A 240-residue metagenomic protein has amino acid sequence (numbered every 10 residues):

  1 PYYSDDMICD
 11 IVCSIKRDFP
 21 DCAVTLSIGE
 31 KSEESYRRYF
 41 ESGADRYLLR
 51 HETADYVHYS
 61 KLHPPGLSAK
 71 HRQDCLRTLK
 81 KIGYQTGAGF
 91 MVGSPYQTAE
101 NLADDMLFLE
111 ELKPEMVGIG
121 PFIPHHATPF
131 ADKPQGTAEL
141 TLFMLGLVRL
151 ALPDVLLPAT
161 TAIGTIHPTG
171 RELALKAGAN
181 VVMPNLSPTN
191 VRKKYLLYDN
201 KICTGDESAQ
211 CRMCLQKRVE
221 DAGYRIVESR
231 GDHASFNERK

Functional and structural regions predicted by a protein language model:
P1-D6, I11-C75, Q85-V92, E115-G118: Core AdoMet radical
Y3, M7, H63-H71, Q97-N101 (+3 more regions): Alpha-helix N-cap and loop-to-helix initiation/capping positions
S4-D5, S35-Y36, H58-Y59, Q97-A99 (+4 more regions): Short Asp/Glu-rich motifs
M7-I15, S35, H71-L76, N101-L109 (+5 more regions): A general structural detector for well-ordered alpha-helical segments in enzyme core domains, enriched
K31, T53-A54, G93-S94, I123 (+2 more regions): Conserved beta-strand edge residues that scaffold enzyme active sites
S32-E41, P95-L109, G164-A177: Catalytic cores of alpha/beta
R72-P124: Aromatic-anchored, glycine/proline-accented short structural segments that stabilize local strand-turns or short
E110-K240: Auxiliary Fe-S-binding modules of radical SAM enzymes
